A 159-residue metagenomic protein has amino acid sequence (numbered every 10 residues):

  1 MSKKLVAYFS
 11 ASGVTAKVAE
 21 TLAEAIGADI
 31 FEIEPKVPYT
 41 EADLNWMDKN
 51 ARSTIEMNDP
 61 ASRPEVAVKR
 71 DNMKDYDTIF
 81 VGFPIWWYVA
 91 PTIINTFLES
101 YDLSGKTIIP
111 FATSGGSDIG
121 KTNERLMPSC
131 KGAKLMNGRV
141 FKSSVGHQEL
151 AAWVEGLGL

Functional and structural regions predicted by a protein language model:
M1-T78, Y88-A90, N95, E99 (+1 more regions): N-terminal beta1-alpha1-beta2 submodule of the flavodoxin-like/Rossmannoid cofactor-binding fold
I26-A28, K106, A133: A structural micro-motif
S53, K106-T107: P-loop/Walker A phosphate-binding loop and immediately adjacent motor/lid segment at beta-alpha junctions
M73, E99-G105, S129-C130: Short, conserved loop/helix-junction motifs that constitute active-site signature segments in enzyme catalytic cores
F83-P84: Glycine-rich, N-terminal phosphate-binding loop of Rossmann-like dinucleotide-binding domains
W87-Y88, G116: Acidic catalytic loop of the alpha/beta-hydrolase fold
I109-G146: Short, glycine-/small-residue-rich phosphate/pyrophosphate-handling segment
